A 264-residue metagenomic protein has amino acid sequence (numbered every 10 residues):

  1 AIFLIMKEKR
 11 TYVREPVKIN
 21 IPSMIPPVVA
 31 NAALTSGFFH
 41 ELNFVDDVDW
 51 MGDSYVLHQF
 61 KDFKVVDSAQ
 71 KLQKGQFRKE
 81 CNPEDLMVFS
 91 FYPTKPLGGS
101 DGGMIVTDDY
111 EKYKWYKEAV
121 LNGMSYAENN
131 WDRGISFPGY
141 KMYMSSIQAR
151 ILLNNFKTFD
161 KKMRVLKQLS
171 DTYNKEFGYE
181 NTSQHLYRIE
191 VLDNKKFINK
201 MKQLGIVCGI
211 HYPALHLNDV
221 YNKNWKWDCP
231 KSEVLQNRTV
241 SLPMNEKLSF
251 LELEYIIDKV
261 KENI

Functional and structural regions predicted by a protein language model:
A1, I19, G37, D67 (+10 more regions): Generic structural signal for small/hydrophobic residues in well-ordered secondary structure, especially within
I2-K7, S170: Short, conserved alpha-helix that lines the donor NDP-sugar binding/gating region of sugar-transfer enzymes
K7-S68, L72-G75: PLP-dependent aminotransferase-like
Q70, S125-W131, K196-D228, V234-V240: Conserved PLP cofactor-binding pocket of PLP-dependent enzymes
L72-F77, P83-E190: Active-site region of PLP-dependent enzymes
Y116, F197-G205, I256-K261: Short amphipathic alpha-helices in soluble, non-transmembrane regions that often serve as interface/regulatory elements
I151, Q184-V191, G209-P213, S241-P243: Short beta-strand segments
K223-I264: PLP-dependent enzyme catalytic core of the Aspartate aminotransferase-like
